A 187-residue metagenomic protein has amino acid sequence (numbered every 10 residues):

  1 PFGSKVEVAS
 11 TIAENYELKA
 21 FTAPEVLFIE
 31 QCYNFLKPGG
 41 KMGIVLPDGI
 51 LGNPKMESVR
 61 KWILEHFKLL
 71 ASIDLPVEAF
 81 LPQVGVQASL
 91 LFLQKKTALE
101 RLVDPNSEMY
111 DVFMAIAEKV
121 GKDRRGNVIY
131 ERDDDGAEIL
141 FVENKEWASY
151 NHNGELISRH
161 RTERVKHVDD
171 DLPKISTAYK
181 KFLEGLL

Functional and structural regions predicted by a protein language model:
P1-L187: A conserved structural/catalytic subdomain of Rossmann-like adenosyl-cofactor enzymes
